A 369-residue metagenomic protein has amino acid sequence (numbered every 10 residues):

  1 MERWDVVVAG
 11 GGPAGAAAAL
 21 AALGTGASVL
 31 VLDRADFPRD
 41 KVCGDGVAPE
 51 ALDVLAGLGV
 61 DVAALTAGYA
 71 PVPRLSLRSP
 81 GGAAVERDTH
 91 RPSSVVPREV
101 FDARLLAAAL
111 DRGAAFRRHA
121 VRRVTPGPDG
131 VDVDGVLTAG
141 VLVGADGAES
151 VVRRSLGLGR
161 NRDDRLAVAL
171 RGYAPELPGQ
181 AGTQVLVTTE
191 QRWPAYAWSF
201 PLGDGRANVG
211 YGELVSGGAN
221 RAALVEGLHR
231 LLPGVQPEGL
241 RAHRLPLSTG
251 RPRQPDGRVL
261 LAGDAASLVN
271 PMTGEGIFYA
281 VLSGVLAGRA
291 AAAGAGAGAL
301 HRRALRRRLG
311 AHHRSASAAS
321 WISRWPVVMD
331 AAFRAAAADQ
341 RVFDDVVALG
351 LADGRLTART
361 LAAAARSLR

Functional and structural regions predicted by a protein language model:
M1-A14: Beta1/beta-strand and adjacent pyrophosphate-binding region of the FAD-binding site in flavoprotein oxidoreductases
G12-P13, F37-P38, F278: Residue-level detector of alpha-helix initiation sites
L20-C43: Glycine-rich FAD pyrophosphate-binding loop
D36-A56: Conserved N-terminal glycine-rich FAD pyrophosphate-binding loop of Rossmann-like flavoproteins
E50-L106: A conserved beta-strand/loop capping segment in the N-terminal third of enzymes that catalyze redox or closely related
A108-P237: Predominantly flavin-linked oxidoreductase catalytic cores and closely associated redox partners
R123, V215-A290, A295: FAD/FMN-dependent oxidoreductases across multiple families
R289-R369: C-terminal helical "tail/cap" subdomain of flavin- and related membrane-associated enzymes
